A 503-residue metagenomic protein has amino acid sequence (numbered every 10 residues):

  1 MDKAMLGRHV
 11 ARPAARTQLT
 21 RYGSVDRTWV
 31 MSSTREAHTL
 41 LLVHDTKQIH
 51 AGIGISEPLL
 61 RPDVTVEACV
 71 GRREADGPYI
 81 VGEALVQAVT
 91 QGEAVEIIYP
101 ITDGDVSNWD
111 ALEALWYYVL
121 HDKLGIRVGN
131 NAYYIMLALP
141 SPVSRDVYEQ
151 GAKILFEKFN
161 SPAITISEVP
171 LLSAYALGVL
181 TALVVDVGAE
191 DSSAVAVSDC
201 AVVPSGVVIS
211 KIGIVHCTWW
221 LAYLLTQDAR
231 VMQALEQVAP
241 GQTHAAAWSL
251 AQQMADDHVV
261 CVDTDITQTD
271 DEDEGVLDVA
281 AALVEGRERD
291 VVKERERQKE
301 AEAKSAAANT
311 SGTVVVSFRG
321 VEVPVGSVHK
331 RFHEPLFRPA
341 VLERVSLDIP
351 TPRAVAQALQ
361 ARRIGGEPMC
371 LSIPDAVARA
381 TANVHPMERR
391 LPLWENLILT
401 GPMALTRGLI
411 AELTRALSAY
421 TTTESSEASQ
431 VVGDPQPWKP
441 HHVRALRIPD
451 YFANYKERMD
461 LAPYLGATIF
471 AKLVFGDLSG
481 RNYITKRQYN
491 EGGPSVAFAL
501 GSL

Functional and structural regions predicted by a protein language model:
M1-L177, T181-V184, S192-L503: C-terminal region/appendage detector
G188: A surface-exposed, charged beta-strand/loop segment in the N-terminal or early-internal portion of soluble proteins
